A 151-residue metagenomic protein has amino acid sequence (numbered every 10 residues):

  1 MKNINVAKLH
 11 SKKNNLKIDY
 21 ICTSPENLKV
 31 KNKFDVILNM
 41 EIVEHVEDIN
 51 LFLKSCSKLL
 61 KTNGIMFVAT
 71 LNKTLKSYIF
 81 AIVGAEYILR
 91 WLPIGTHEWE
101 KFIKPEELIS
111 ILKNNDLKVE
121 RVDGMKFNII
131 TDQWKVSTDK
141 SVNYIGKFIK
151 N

Functional and structural regions predicted by a protein language model:
M1-L28, L51: Class I SAM-dependent methyltransferase SAM/SAH-binding core
L38: A conserved beta-strand element that flanks and buttresses the S-adenosyl-L-methionine
I42: Hydrophobic adenine-recognition pocket in adenosine-nucleotide-binding enzymes
N50-I65: A short glycine-rich, Lys/Arg-flanked "PGG" loop and its adjoining helix->strand segment in the class I
I65-R90: Conserved class I S-adenosyl-L-methionine
T70, L89-E107: Acceptor-substrate binding/catalytic loop of class I
W99-V122: Short alpha-helix
D132-N151: Core SAM-dependent methyltransferase catalytic element
